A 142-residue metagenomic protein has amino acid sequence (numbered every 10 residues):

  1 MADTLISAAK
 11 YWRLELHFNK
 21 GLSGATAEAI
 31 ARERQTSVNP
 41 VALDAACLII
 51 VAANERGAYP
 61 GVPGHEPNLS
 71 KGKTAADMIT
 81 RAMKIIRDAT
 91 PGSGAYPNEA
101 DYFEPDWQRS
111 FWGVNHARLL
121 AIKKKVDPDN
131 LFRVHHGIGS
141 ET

Functional and structural regions predicted by a protein language model:
M1-T142: Soluble FAD-dependent oxygen oxidases
